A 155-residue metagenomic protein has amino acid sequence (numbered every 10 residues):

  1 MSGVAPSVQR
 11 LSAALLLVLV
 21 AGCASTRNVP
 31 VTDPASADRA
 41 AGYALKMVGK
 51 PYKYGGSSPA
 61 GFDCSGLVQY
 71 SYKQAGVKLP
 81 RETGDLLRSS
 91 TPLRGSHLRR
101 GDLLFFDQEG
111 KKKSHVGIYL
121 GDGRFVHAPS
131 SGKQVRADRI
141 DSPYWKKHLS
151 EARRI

Functional and structural regions predicted by a protein language model:
M1-A13: Bacterial N-terminal signal peptides that target proteins for export
V18-G22: C-terminal motif of bacterial Sec signal peptides marking the signal peptidase cleavage site
S25-Y54, S58-A60, K73-Q74, K78 (+1 more regions): Post-signal peptide N-terminal segment of mature Sec-exported envelope proteins
V31, A35, S58-D63, R88 (+4 more regions): Residues at secondary-structure transition points
V77-Q134: ...with weaker cross-activation on analogous glycine-rich loops/strands in unrelated enzymes
P143-I155: Glycine- and charge-enriched low-complexity intrinsically disordered segments
